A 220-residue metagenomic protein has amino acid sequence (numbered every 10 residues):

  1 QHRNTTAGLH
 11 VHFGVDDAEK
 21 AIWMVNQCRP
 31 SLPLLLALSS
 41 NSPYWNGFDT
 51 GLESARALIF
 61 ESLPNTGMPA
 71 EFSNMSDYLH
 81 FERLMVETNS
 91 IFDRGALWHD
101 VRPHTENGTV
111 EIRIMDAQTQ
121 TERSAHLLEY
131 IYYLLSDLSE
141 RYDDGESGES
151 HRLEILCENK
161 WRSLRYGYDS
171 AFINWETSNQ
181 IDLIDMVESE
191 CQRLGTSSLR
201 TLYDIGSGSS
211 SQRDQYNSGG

Functional and structural regions predicted by a protein language model:
Q1-L9, D16, W23-P69, S73: Metal-dependent DNA replication initiation modules
R3-G14, E106-D116: Glycine-rich, often proline-containing surface loops adjacent to acidic residues and nearby aromatics that form
A18-K20, T119: Generic "edge-of-domain/loop-turn" microfeature
I22-N26, S40, R113, R123-H126: A short secondary-structure junction signal
A55-G220: C-terminal accessory/tail domains of diverse enzymes
